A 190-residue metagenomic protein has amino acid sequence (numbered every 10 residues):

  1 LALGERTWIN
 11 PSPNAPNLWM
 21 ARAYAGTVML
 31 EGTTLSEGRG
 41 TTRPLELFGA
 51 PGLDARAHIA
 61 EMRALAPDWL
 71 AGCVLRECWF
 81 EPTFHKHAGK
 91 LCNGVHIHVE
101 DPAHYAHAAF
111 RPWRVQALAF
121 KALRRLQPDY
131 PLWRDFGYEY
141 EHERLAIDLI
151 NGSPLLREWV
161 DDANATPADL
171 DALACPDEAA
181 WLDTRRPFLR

Functional and structural regions predicted by a protein language model:
L1-T27: Conserved anion/nucleotide-ligand pocket segment
E5, G32-L53, I97-A103: Extended, histidine- and acidic-residue-enriched regions that form the cofactor-binding/catalytic faces
A23-L35, R76-F84: Glycine-rich, charged/polar anion/phosphate-binding loops that engage phosphate groups from diverse ligands
A25, E31, N151, L189-R190: Generic, ordered loop/turn and secondary-structure boundary motif
G49-D171: Conserved functional hotspot residues or short segments at active or partner-binding sites across diverse domains
D171, C175, A179-L189: Flexible, low-complexity junctional segments that flank or bridge functional domains
